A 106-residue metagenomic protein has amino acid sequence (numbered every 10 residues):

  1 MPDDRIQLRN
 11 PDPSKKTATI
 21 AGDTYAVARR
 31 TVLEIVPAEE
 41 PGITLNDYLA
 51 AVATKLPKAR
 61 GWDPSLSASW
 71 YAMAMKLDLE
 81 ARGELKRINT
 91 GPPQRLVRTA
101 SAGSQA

Functional and structural regions predicted by a protein language model:
M1-E34: Long, low-complexity, charged/polar intrinsically disordered regions in eukaryotic proteins
G22-A26, P41-N46, S65-S69: Alpha-helix N-cap/helix-initiation sites
T31-E39, A51: Short amphipathic alpha-helical elements of helix-turn-helix/winged-helix folds
E39-E40, R60-S67, E84: Short acidic, glycine/proline-enriched loop segments that cap or flank alpha-helices
G42-D63: Short acidic, hydrophobic short linear motifs in intrinsically disordered regions
D63-A81: Short amphipathic alpha-helical interaction segments
E80-T90: A short, conserved structural fragment
T90-A106: Short, cationic-aromatic polyanion-contact patches
